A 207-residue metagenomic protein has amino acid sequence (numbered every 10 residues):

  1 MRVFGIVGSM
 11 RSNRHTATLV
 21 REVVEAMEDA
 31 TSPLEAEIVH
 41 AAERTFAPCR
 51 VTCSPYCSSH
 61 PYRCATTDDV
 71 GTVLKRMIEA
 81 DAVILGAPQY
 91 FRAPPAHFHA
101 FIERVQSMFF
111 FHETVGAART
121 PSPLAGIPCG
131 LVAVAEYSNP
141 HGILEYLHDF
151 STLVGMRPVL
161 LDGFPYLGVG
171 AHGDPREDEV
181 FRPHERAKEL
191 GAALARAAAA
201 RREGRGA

Functional and structural regions predicted by a protein language model:
M1-F110, T114-V115, E177-A207: N-terminal beta1-alpha1-beta2 submodule of the flavodoxin-like/Rossmannoid cofactor-binding fold
G8-S9, A41, A133-E136, G163: Cofactor-binding loop segments of dinucleotide-utilizing enzymes, especially the Rossmann-like FAD- and NAD(P)+-binding
P33-H40, M156-Y166: Short beta-strand elements in bilobed, periplasmic/extracellular small-molecule ligand-binding domains
C49-R50, G142, A171: Short, well-ordered secondary-structure micro-motifs
T114-L161: Short, glycine-/small-residue-rich phosphate/pyrophosphate-handling segment
G168-P175: A short acidic, helix-capping loop that chelates divalent metal ions and anchors anionic groups
